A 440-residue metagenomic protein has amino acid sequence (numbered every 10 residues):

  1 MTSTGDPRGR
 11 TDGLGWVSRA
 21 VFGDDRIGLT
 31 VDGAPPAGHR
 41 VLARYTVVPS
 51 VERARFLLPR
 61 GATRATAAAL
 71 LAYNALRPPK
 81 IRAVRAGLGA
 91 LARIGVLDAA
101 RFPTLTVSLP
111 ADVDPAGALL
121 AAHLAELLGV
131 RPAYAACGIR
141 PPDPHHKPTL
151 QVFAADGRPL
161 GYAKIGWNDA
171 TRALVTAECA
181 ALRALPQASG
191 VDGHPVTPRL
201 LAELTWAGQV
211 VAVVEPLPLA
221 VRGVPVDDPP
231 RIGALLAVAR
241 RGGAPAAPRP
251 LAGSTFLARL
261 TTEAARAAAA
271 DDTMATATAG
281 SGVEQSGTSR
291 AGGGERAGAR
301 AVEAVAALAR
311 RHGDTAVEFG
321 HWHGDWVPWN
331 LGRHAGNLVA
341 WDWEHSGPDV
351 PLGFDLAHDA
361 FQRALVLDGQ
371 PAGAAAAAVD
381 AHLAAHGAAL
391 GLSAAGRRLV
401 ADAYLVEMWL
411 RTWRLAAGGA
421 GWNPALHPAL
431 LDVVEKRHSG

Functional and structural regions predicted by a protein language model:
L70-G138: Juxta-kinase regulatory segment immediately upstream of eukaryotic protein kinase catalytic domains
L127-A155: ATP-binding glycine-rich phosphate-binding loop
K147-V152, R310-F354: Active-site acidic catalytic loop and adjacent metal/ATP-binding pocket of ATP-dependent phosphoryl transfer enzymes
L150-A177: ATP-binding glycine-rich loop module of kinase domains
A181-D192, P218-E263, V302-A316, G324: Conserved kinase catalytic-core helix
R199-G208: Short beta-strand micro-motifs within the conserved protein kinase catalytic domain, predominantly in the N-lobe
Q209-L219: Conserved short submotifs of the Hanks-type protein kinase catalytic core that shape the nucleotide-binding pocket
F354-G391, L405-G418: Active-site activation/catalytic loop segments of kinase-like enzymes and analogous catalytic loops in related
